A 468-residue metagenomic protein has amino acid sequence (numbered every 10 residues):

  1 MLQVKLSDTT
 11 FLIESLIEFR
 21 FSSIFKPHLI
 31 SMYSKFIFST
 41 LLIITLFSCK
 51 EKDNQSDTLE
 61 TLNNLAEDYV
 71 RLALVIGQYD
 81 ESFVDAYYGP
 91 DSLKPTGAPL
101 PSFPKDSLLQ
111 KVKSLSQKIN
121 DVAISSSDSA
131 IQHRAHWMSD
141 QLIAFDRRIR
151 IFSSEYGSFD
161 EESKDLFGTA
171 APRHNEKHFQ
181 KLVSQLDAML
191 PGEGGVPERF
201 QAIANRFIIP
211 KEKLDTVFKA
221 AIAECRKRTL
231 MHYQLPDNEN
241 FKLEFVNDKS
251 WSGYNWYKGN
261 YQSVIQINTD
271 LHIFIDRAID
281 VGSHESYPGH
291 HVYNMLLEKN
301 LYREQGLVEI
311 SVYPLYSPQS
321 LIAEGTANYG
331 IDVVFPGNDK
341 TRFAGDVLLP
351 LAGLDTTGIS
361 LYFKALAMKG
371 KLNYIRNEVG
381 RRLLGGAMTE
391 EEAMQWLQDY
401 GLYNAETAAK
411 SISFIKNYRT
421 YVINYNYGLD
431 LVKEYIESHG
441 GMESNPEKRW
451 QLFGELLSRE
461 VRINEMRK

Functional and structural regions predicted by a protein language model:
M1-T58: Bacterial Sec-dependent N-terminal signal peptides
C49-K468: N-terminal maturation segment of proteins
